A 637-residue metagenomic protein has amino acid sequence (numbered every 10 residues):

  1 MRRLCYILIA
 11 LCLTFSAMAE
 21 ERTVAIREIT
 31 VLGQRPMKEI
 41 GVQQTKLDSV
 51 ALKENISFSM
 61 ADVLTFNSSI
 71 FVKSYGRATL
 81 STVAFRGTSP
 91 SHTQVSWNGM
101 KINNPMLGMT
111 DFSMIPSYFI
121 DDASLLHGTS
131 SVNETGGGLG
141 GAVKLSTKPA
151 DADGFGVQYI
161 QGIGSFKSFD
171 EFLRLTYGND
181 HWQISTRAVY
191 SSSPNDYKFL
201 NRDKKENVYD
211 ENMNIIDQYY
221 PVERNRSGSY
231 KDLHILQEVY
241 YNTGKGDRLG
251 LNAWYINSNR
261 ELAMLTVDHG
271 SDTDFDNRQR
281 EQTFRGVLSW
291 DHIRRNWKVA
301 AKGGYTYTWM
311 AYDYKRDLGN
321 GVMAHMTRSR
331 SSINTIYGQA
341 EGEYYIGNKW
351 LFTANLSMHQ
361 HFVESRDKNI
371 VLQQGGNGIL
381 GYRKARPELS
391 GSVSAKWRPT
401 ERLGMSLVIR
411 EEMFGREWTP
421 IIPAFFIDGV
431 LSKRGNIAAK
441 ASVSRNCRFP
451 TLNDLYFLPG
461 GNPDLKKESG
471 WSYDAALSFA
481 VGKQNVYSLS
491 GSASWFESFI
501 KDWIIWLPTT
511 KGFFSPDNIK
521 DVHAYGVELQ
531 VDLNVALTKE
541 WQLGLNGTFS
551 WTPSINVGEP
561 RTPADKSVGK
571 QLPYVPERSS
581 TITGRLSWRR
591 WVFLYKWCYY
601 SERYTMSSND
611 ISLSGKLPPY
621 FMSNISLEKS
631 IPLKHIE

Functional and structural regions predicted by a protein language model:
I26-N55, T82: N-terminal periplasmic "start-of-domain" segments of outer-membrane beta-barrel proteins
M60-V63, S81-A84, S96, T110-P116 (+3 more regions): N-terminal periplasmic accessory domains that precede and gate Gram-negative outer-membrane beta-barrel machines
M100-G128, P459: Short acidic/polar hinge/loop motifs at secondary-structure boundaries that mediate gating or recognition
K167-S192, K204-N259, Q282-R294, Y344-F352 (+1 more regions): Transmembrane beta-barrel wall of Gram-negative outer-membrane proteins
R187, Y240-G244, A438-S442, E468 (+5 more regions): Conserved C-terminal beta-signal and adjacent last beta-strands/turns of outer-membrane beta-barrel proteins
Y197, R226-D232, K245-V299, Y307-N334: Flexible loop and strand-edge segments within Gram-negative outer membrane beta-barrel domains
R294-Y314, S432, A438-K440, K467-Y525 (+2 more regions): Membrane-embedded beta-barrel scaffold of Gram-negative outer-membrane proteins
R398-G404, S494-F499, N518-S607: Gram-negative outer-membrane beta-barrel transporters
